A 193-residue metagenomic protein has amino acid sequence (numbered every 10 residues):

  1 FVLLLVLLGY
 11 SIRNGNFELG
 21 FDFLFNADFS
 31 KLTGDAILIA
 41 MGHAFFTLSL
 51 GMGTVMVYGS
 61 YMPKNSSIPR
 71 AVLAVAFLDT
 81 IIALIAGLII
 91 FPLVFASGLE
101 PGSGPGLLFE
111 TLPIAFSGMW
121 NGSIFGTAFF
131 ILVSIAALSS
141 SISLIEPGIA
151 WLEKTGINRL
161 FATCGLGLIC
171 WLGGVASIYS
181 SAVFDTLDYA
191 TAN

Functional and structural regions predicted by a protein language model:
V2-L138: Membrane-embedded translocation segments of transport machinery
N16-E18, L144-P147, A182-V183: Juxtamembrane/interfacial segments flanking transmembrane helices
M52, L138-I149: Membrane-embedded alpha-helices of multi-pass transport/permease systems
S60, L132, E146-I149, L166 (+1 more regions): Active-site proximal loops enriched in glycine and acidic residues that flank catalytic Cys/His/Asp and coordinate
L78-L84, S123-G126, I135-L138, W151-S181: Loop-to-transmembrane helix boundary motifs in multi-pass membrane proteins
S180, D185-N193: A generic transmembrane alpha-helix motif of multi-pass inner-membrane proteins
